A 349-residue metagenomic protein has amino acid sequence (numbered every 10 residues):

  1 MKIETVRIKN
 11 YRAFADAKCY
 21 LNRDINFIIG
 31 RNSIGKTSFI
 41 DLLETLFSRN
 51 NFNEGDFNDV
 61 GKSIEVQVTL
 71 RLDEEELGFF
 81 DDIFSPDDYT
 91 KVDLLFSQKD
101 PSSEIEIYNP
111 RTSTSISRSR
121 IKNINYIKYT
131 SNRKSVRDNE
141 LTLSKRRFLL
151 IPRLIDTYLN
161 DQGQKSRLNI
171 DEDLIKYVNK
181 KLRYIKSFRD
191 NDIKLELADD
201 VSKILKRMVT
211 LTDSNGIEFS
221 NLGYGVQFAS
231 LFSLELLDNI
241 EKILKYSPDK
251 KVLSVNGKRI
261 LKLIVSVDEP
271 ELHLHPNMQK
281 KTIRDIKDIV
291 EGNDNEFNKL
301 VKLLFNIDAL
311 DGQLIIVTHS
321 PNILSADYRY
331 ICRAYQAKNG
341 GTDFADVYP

Functional and structural regions predicted by a protein language model:
M1-S48, G216-P349: Switch/communication elements of ASCE P-loop NTPase nucleotide-binding domains
T5-R7, K18, E65-T69, D93-L95 (+1 more regions): Beta-strand secondary-structure signal
S38-D87: Conserved P-loop NTP-binding catalytic core
R49-N53, E75-E76, Y108-I116, G216-I217 (+1 more regions): Short alpha-helical segments and helix-capping/turn motifs at coil-helix boundaries
G61-V68, L72, Y89-V92, I121-Y126 (+3 more regions): Short glycine-/polar-rich loops that comprise or flank the Walker A/P-loop and associated switch/sensor motifs
E65-E74, L211, L234, H275: Conserved NTP-binding/hydrolysis module of P-loop NTPases
E74-K176: Electropositive, glycine-dotted interaction segments that contact anionic polymers or phosphate-rich ligands
L141-V267: Extended helical coiled-coil dimerization/tether regions that scaffold and oligomerize large DNA-maintenance assemblies
